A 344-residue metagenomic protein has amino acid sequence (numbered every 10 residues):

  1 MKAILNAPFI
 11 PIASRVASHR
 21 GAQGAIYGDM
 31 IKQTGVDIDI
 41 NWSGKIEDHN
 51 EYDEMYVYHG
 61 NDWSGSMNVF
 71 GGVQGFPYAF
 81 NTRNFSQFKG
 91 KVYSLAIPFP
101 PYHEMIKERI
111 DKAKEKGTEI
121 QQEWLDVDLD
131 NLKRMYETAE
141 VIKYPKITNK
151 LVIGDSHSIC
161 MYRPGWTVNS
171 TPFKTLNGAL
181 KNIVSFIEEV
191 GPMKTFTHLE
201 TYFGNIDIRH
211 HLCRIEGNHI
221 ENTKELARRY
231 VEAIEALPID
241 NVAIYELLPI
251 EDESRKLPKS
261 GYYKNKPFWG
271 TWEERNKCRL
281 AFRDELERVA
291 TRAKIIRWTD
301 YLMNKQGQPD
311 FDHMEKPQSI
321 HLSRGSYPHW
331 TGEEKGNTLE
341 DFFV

Functional and structural regions predicted by a protein language model:
M1-H59, I97-D128, R134-Y136, K150-V152 (+4 more regions): N-terminal pre-catalytic "stem/leader" segment of glycosyltransferase-like enzymes
L5-I12, M55-N68, L95-P100, G154-D155 (+3 more regions): Short loop/turn segments at strand-loop or loop-helix junctions that form parts of catalytic or ligand-binding pockets
R20-D29, N68-Q87, L132-M135, A179-E189 (+3 more regions): Well-ordered, non-membrane alpha-helical segments in soluble/globular domains
D29, D39, I46-D48, S64 (+1 more regions): Conserved SGNH/GDSL esterase-like catalytic core that processes O-acyl groups on lipids and polysaccharides
Y93-I110, G204-D207, E235-R275, D300-K305: Active-site segments of SGNH/GDSL-like serine hydrolases that catalyze O-acetyl group transfer/hydrolysis on lipids
Y93-P98, A113-E123, D240-L248, K277-H313 (+1 more regions): Extracellular serine-dependent O-acyl
T138, S254-T299, S319-P328: Substrate-gating cap/lid alpha-helix
P145-K146, D312-V344: Conserved catalytic region of serine esterases and O-acyltransferases that act on ester linkages in lipids
